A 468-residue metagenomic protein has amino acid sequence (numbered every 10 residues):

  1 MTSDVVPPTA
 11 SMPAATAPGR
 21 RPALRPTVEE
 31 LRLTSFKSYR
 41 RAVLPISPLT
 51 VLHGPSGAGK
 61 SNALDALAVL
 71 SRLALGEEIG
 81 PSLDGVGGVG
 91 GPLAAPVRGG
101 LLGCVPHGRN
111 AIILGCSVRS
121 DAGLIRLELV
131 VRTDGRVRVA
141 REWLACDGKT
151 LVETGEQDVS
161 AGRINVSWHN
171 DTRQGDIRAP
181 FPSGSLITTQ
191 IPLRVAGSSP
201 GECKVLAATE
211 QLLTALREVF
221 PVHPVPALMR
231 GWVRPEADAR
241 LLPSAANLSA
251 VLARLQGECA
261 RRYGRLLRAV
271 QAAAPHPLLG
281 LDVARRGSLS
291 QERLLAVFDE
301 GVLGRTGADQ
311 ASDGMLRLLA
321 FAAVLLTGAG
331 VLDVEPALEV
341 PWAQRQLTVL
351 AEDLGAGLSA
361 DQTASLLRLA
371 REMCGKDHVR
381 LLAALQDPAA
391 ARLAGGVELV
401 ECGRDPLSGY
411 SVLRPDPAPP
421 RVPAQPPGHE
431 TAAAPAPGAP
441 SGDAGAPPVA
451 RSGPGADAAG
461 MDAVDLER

Functional and structural regions predicted by a protein language model:
T2-P7, A364-R468: C-terminal lobe/lid and adjacent interdomain/linker elements of RecA-like ASCE P-loop ATPase modules
S3-P7, S11-S38: N-terminal pre-Walker A segment at the start of P-loop NTPase domains
R41-S47, P341-A343: Phosphate-binding P-loop
P48-L93, A245-A246, G314-G328, L369: Phosphate-binding glycine-rich loops of NTP-binding sites
D65-R136: Conserved P-loop NTP-binding catalytic core
R126-G264, R268: Electropositive, glycine-dotted interaction segments that contact anionic polymers or phosphate-rich ligands
G264, Q271, P275, L279-A343 (+1 more regions): Conserved ABC ATPase signature
V349-D353: Catalytic Walker B motif of ABC-type/P-loop ATPase nucleotide-binding domains
